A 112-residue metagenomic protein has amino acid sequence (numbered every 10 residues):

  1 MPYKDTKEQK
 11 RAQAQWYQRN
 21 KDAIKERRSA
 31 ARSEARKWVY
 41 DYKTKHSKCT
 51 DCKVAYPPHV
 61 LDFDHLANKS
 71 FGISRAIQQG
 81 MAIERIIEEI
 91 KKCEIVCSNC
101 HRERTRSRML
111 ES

Functional and structural regions predicted by a protein language model:
M1-S112: Contiguous alpha-helical segments
